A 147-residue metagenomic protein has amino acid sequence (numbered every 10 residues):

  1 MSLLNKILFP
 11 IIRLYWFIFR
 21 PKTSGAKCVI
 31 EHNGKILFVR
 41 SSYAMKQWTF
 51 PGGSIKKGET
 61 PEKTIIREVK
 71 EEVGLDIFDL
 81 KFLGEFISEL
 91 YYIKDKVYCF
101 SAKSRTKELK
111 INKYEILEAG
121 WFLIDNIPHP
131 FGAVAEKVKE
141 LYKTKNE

Functional and structural regions predicted by a protein language model:
M1-K27: Acidic, metal-coordinating catalytic segment for phosphate/diphosphate chemistry, firing primarily on the Nudix
K22, K46, F78, K94-K96: Residue-level preference for beta-strand/loop junctions
S24-A26, G34, D95-Y98, L117: Change "...and in nucleic-acid phosphodiester-cleaving endonucleases..." to "...and in nucleic-acid processing enzymes
E31-E71: Conserved Nudix-box catalytic region and its N-terminal flanking loop in Nudix hydrolases and closely related
M45-K46, K113-E147: Nudix hydrolase/Nudix homology domain
D76-E85: A short coil-to-beta-strand element that immediately follows conserved catalytic motifs
F86-K110, G120, L141-K145: Active-site-adjacent beta-strand/loop module that shapes the phosphate/pyrophosphate-binding cleft
